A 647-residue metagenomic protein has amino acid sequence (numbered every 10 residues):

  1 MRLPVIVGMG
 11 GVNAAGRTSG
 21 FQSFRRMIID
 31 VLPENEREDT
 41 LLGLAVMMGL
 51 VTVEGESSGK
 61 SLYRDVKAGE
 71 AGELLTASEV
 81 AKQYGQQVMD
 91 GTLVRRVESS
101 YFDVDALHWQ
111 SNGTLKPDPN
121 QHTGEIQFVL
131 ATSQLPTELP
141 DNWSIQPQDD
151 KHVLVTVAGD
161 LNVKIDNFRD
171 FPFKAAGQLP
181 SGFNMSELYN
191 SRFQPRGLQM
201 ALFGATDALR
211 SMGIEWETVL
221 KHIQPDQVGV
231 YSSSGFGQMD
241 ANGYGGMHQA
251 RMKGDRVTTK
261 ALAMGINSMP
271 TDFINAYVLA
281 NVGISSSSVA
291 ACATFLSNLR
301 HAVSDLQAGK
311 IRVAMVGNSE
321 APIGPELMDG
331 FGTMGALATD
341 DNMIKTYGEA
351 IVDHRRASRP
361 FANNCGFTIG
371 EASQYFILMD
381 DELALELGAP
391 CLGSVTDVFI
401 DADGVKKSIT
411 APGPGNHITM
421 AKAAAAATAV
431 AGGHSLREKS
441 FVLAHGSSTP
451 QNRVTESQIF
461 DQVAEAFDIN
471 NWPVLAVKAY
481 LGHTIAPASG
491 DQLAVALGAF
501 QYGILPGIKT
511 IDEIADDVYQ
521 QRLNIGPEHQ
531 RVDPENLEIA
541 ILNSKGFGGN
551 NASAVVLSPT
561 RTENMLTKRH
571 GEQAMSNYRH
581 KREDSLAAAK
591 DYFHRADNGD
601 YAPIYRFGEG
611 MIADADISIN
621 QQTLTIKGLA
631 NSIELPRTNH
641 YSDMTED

Functional and structural regions predicted by a protein language model:
R2-A14, F21-Q22, R26-I29, N342-S435 (+2 more regions): Condensing-enzyme catalytic core mediating Claisen C-C bond formation in acyl metabolism
M27-S232, N298, T419-E438, I619-A630 (+1 more regions): Conserved active-site "lid/cap" helical segment
D39-G49, V104-D105, H152-Q199, G237-H301 (+3 more regions): Conserved catalytic cysteine-centered active-site region of acyl-thioester-dependent Claisen-condensing enzymes
M200-I214, N267, S286-E320, F367-L387 (+3 more regions): Active-site-proximal alpha-helical scaffold in enzymes
A205, V230, F295, A302 (+7 more regions): Conserved small-residue
T218-V230, I284-A290, A314-S319, P390-F399 (+5 more regions): Beta-strand segments within the central parallel beta-sheet cores of soluble alpha/beta enzyme folds
K310-C365, V398-P412, A444-R453, N470-L523: Acyl-CoA/ACP chain-elongation machinery
Q501-G548, A552-S553, D616-S618: Internal helix-turn-beta structural module
